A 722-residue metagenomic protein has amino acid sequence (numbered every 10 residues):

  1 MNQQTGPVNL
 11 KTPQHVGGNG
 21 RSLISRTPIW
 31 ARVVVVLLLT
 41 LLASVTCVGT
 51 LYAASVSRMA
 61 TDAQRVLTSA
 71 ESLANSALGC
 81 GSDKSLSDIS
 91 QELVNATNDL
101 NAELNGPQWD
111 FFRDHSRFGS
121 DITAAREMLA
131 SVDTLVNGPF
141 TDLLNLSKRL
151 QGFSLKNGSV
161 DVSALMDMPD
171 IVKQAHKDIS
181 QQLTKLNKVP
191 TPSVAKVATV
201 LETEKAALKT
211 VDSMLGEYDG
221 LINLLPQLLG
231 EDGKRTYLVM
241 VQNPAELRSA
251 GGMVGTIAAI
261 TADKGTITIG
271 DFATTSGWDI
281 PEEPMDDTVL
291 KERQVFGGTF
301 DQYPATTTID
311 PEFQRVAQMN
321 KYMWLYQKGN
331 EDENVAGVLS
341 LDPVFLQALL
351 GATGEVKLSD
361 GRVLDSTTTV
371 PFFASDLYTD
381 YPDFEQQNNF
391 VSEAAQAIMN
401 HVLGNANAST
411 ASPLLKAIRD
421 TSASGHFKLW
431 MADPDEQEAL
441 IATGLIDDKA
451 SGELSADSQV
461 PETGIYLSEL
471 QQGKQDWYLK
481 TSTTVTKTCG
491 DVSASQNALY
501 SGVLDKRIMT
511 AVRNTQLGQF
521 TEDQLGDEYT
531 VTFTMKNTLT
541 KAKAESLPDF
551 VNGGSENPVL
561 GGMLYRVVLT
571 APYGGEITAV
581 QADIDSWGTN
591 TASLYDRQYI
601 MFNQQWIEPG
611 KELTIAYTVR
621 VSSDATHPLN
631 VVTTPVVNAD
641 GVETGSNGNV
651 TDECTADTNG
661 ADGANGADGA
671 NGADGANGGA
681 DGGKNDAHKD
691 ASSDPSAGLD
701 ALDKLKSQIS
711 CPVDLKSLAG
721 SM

Functional and structural regions predicted by a protein language model:
M1-I29: N-terminal Lys/Arg-rich, disordered targeting/topogenic segments
N2, S25, V48-G645, C654 (+1 more regions): Non-catalytic, solvent-exposed segments at the cell envelope interface
G6, P13, A511, A656-N659: N-terminal compositionally biased, intrinsically disordered segments and leader/signal-like regions
G17-S22, P28, S116, S696 (+2 more regions): Coil-to-alpha-helix initiation sites in intrinsically disordered, low-complexity, charged segments
G20, L86, I179, A411 (+2 more regions): Short amphipathic alpha-helical segments that mediate assembly, nucleic-acid/protein binding, or membrane association
V34-T50: Hydrophobic membrane-insertion alpha-helices, especially the h-region of bacterial N-terminal signal peptides
V650, C654-Q708, V713-L718: Ser/Thr/Gly/Pro-rich low-complexity, disordered linker/stalk segments of secreted and cell-surface proteins
